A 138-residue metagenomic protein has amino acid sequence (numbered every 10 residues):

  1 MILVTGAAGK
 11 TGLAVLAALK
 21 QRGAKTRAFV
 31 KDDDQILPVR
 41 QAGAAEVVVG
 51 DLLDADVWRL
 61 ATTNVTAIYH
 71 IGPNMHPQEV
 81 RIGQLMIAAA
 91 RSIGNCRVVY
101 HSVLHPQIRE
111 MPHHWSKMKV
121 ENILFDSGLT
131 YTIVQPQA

Functional and structural regions predicted by a protein language model:
M1-I2, I68, V98: Conserved hydrophobic helix-helix packing surfaces used for dimerization/oligomerization
M1-K25: N-terminal Rossmann NAD(P)H-binding glycine-rich loop of SDR-like oxidoreductase domains
A24-D32, H70: Conserved glycine-rich Rossmann-like NAD(P)H-binding loop of the short-chain dehydrogenase/reductase
F29-D34, G50-L52: N-terminal Rossmann-fold cofactor-binding loop
D33-P38, I108: Short, charged/polar "capping" segments at the starts of alpha-helices and the immediately preceding loops
V39-V47, D51, K119-L129: Structural recognition of alpha->loop->beta junctions
A42-T66: Conserved Rossmann-fold cofactor-binding substructure of NAD(P)-dependent oxidoreductases
G72-A138: Glycine-/Pro-rich loop/turn segments that contact NAD(P) or position catalytic residues in Rossmann-like domains
